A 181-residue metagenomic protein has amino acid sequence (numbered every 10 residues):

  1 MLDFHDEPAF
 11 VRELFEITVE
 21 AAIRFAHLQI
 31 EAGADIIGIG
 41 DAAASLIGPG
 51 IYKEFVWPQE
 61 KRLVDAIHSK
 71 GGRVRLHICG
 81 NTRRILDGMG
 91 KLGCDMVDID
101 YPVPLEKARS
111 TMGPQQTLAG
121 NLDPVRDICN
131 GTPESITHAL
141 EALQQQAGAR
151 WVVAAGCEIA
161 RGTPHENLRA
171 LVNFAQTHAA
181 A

Functional and structural regions predicted by a protein language model:
M1-A181: Active-site loop segments of alpha/beta catalytic cores
